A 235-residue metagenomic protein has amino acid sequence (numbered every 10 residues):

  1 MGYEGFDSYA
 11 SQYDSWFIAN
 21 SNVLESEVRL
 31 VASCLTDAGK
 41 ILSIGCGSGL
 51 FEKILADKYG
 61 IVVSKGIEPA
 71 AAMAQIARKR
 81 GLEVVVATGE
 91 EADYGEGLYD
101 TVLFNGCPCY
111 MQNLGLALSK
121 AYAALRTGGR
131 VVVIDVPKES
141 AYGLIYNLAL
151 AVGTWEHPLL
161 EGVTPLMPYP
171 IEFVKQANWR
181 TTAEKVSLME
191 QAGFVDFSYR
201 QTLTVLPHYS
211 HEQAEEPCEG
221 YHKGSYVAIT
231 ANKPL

Functional and structural regions predicted by a protein language model:
M1-D37, L50-I54, M73, L203 (+1 more regions): Conserved class I S-adenosyl-L-methionine
L42-A92: Class I SAM-dependent methyltransferase SAM/SAH-binding core
E90-V102: A short acidic, Gly/Pro-enriched loop at the edge of an enzyme's catalytic core that lines a small-molecule cofactor
T101-L114: A short SAM/SAH-binding and catalytic strip from SAM-dependent methyltransferases
G115-R130: A short glycine-rich, Lys/Arg-flanked "PGG" loop and its adjoining helix->strand segment in the class I
V132-G162: Conserved class I S-adenosyl-L-methionine
K175-Y199: Short alpha-helix
A192-V195, H211-L235: Core SAM-dependent methyltransferase catalytic element
